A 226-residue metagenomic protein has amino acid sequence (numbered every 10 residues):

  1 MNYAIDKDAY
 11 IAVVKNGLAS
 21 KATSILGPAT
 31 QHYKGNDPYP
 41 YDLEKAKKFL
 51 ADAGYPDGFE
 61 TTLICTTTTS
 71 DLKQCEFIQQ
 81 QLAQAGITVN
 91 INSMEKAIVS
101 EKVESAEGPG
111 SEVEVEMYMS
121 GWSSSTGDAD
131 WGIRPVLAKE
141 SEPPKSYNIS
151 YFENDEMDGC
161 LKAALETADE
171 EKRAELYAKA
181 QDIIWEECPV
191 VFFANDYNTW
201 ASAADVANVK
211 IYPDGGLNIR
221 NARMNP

Functional and structural regions predicted by a protein language model:
N2-A12, D155-L165, E170-A174: Extended ligand-binding regions for polar small-molecule ligands
N2-A85, Y151-E153, K179, P226: Append "and occasionally in soluble cytosolic enzymes with long acidic Gly/Pro-rich linkers
A4, V136, I183: Conserved catalytic core of Hanks-type protein kinase domains
A12, A53-S70, G110-G121, T167-S202: Bilobed periplasmic-binding protein-like "clamshell/Venus-flytrap" ligand-binding domains
Q31-K45, F49, A53-Y55, S105-S111 (+2 more regions): Short, solvent-exposed loop/beta-turn-alpha elements that line the ligand-binding surface or hinge of extracytoplasmic
S70-K73, E101-K102, G127-D130, S202-A204: Extracytoplasmic/secreted cell-surface and envelope-processing proteins
A83-A138, L176: Periplasmic binding protein-like
